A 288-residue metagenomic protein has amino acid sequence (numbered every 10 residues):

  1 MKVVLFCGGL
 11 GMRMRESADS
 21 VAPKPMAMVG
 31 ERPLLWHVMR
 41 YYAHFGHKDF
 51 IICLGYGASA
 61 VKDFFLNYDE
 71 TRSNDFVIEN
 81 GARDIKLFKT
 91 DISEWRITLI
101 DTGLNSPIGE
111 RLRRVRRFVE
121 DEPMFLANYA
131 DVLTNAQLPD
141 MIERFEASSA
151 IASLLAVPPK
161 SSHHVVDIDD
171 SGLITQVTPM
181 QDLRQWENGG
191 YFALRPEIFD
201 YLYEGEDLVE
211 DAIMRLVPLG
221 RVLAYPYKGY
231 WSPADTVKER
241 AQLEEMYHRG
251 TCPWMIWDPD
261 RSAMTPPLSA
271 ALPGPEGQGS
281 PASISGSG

Functional and structural regions predicted by a protein language model:
M1-Y68, L99, I284: N-terminal glycine-rich phosphate-binding loop and ensuing alpha1 helix
V3-L5, I52, A127, A152-L155 (+1 more regions): Structural beta-sheet core signal
M26, V166-I168, A224: A structural signal for short hydrophobic beta-strand segments in well-ordered beta-sheet cores
L34-V38, R111-R114, A212: Well-ordered alpha-helical segments embedded in enzymatic catalytic cores
V61-D169: Conserved beta-loop-beta/alpha segment of the NTase-like Rossmann-fold superfamily that binds/positions NTPs
P123-L126, L133-E146, P158-S161, L173-S269: Catalytic-core segments of class I nucleotidyltransferases/pyrophosphorylases that form NMP-activated intermediates
P273-G279, S285-S287: Low-complexity, intrinsically disordered Ser/Thr/Pro- and acidic-rich segments
